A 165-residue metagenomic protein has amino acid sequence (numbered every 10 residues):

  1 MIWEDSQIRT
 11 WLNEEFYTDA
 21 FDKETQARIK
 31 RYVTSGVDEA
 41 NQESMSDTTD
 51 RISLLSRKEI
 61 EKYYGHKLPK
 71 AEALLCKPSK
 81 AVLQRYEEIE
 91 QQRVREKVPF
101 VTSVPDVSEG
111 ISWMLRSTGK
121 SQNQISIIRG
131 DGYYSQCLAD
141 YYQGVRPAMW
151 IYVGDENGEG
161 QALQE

Functional and structural regions predicted by a protein language model:
M1-E165: Collagenous Gly-X-Y triple-helix signature in extracellular proteins
